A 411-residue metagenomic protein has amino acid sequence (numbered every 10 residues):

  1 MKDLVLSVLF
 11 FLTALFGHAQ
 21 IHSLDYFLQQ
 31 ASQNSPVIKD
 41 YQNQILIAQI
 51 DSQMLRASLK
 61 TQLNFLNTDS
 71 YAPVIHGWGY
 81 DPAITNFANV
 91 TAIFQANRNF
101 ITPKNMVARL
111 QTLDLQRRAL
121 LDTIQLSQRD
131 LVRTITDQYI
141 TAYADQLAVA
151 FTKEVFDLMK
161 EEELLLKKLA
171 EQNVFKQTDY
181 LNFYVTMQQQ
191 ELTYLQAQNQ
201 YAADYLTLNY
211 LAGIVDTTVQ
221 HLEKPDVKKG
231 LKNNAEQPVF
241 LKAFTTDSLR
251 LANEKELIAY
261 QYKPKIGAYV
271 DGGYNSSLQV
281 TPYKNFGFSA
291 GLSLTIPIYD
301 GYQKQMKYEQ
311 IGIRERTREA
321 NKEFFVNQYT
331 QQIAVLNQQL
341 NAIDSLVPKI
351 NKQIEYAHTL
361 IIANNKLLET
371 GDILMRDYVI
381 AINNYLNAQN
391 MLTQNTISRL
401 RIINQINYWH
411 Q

Functional and structural regions predicted by a protein language model:
M1-S35, I406, H410-Q411: Bacterial Sec-dependent N-terminal signal peptides
I21-I75: Start-of-domain marker
D25-L28, P73, D216, M391-Q411: Acidic, low-complexity, intrinsically disordered peripheral segments
Y26, S52, I124, D130-K242 (+3 more regions): Periplasmic alpha-helical coiled-coil/stalk elements that build and connect Gram-negative outer-membrane
K39, Q62-F87, N97-L126, Y262-F288 (+2 more regions): Small/polar (Gly/Ser/Thr/Ala-rich) solvent-exposed segments that form structured loops/beta-strands/short helices used
D40-L55, S127, L131-T152, K168 (+5 more regions): Amphipathic alpha-helical coiled-coil segments
I93-Q95, Y139, S289-S293, N337: Membrane-embedded beta-strand positions in outer-membrane beta-barrel channels/transporters
N234-N275: Acidic, glycine-rich loop-and-beta core segments that form the ion-binding/anion-interacting portion of active sites
